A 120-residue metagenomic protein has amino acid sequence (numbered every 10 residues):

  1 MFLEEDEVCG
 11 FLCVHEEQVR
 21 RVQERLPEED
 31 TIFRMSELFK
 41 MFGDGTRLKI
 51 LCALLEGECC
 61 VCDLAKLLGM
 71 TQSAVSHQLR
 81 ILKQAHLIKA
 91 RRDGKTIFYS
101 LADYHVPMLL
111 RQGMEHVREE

Functional and structural regions predicted by a protein language model:
M1-F42: N-terminal leader segment of winged-helix/HTH proteins
P27-S73, I97-Y104: N-terminal helix-turn-helix DNA-binding core of bacterial DNA-binding proteins
K66, H77, K83-Q84: Alpha-helical residues within the helix-turn-helix
K83-D93: Beta-hairpin "wing" of winged helix-turn-helix
S100-E120: Conserved segment of winged-helix/HTH DNA-binding domains
